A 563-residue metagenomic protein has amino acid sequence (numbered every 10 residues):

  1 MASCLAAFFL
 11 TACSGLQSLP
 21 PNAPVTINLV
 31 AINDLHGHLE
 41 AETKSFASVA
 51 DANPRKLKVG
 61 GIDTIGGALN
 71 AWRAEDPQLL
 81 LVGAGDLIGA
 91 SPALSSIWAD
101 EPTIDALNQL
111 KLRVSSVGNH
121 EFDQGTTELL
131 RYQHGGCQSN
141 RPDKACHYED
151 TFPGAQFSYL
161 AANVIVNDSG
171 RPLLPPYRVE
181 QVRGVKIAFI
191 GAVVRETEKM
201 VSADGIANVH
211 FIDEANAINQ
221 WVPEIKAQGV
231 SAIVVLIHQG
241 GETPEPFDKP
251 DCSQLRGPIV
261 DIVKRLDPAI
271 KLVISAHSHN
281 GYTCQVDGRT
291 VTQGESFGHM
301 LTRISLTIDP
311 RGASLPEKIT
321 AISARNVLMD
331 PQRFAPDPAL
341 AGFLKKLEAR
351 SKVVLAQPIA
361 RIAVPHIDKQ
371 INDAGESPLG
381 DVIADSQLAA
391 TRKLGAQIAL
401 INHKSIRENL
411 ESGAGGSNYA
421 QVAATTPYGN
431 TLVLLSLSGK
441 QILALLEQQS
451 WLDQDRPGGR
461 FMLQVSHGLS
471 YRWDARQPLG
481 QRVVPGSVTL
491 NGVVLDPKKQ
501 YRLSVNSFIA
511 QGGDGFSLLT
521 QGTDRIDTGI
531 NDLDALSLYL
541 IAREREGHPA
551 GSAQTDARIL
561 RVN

Functional and structural regions predicted by a protein language model:
A2-A12: Bacterial N-terminal signal peptides
C13-Q332, A374, P378-A389, G395 (+5 more regions): Acidic, metal/ion-coordinating pockets
T26-N28, H38, H147-N163, N167-D168 (+5 more regions): Feature captures C-terminal
I62, D100, T126, I259 (+7 more regions): Alpha-helix initiation and N-capping motif
G67, A71, R131, Q220 (+11 more regions): Charged/polar, solvent-exposed surface patches and flexible loops
R73-E75, L94-A99, F189, E348-A356 (+2 more regions): Short, functional N-terminal and low-complexity linear motifs
S202-A203, G288, H366-I371, T426-G429: Flexible glycine/proline-enriched surface loops and loop-helix/loop-strand junctions
S314, I319-Y419, A423: Hard-cation-handling environments
